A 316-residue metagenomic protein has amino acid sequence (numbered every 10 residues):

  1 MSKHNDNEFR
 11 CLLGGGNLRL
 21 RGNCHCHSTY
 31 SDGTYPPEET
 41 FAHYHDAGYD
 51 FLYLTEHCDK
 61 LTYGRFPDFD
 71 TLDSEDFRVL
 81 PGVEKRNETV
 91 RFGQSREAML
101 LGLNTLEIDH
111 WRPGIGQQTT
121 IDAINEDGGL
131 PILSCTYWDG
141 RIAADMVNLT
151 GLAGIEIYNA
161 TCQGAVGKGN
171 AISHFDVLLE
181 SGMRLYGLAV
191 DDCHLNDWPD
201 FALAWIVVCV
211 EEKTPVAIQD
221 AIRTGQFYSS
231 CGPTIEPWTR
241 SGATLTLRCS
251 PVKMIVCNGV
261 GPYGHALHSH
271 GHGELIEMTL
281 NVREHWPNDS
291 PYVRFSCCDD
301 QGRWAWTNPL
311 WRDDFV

Functional and structural regions predicted by a protein language model:
M1-R19, P37, G182-Y186, C193-V316: C-terminal functional module detector
H4-S134, G140-A144, N148-T150, E156-F175 (+4 more regions): A metal-dependent hydrolase metal-coordination microenvironment
N148-L149, E180-G182: Short, conserved loop/helix-junction motifs that constitute active-site signature segments in enzyme catalytic cores
